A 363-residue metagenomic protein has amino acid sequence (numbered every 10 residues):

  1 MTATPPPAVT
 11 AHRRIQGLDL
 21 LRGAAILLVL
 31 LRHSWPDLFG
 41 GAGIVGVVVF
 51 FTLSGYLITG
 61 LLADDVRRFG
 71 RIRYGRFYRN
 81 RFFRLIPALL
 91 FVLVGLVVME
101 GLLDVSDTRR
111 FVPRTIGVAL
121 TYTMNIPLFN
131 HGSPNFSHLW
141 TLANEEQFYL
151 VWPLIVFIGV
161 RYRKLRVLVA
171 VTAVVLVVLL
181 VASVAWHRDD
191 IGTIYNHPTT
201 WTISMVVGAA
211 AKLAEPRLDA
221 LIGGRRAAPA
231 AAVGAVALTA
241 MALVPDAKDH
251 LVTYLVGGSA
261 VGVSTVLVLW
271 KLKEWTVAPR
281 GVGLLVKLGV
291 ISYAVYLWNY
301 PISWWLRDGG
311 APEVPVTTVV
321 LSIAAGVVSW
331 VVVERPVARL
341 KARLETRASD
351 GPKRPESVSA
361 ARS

Functional and structural regions predicted by a protein language model:
T2-G17, A24-G46, I58-R76, V98-L102 (+6 more regions): Alpha-helical transmembrane segments in multi-pass integral membrane proteins
L30, V94, L120, V151 (+1 more regions): Hydrophobic residues within the alpha-helical transmembrane core of Major Facilitator Superfamily
F50: Structured binding elements
G75, R79-V92, V156: Alpha-helical transmembrane segments of multi-pass membrane proteins
R84-S106, R110: Hydrophobic alpha-helical membrane-insertion segments
A88, V92, L168-V177, P229-A237 (+1 more regions): Hydrophobic alpha-helical membrane-interfacial segments at the cytosolic entry of transmembrane helices
V112-G132: Extracytosolic (periplasmic/ER-lumenal) interhelical loops and adjacent juxtamembrane/interface segments of multi-pass
G132-F157: Function-critical hydrophobic alpha-helical transmembrane segments in multi-pass membrane proteins
